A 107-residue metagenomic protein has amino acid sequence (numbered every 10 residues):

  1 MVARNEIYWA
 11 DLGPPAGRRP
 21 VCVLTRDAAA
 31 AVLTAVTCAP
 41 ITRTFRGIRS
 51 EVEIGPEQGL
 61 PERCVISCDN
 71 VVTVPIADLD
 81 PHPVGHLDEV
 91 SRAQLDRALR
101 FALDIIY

Functional and structural regions predicted by a protein language model:
M1-A10: Short coil-to-beta transition motif at edge beta-strands of beta-rich domains
A3, T25, S67-C68: Intrinsically disordered, low-complexity peptide-like regions
N5-E6, E53, D80, V84: Residue-level detector of alpha-helix boundaries and kinks
A10, D27, V84: Generic anion/oxyanion-binding catalytic loop in active/binding sites
A16-P56: Compact nucleic-acid interaction/catalytic patches
G59-Y107: C-terminal terminal-subdomain/extension
